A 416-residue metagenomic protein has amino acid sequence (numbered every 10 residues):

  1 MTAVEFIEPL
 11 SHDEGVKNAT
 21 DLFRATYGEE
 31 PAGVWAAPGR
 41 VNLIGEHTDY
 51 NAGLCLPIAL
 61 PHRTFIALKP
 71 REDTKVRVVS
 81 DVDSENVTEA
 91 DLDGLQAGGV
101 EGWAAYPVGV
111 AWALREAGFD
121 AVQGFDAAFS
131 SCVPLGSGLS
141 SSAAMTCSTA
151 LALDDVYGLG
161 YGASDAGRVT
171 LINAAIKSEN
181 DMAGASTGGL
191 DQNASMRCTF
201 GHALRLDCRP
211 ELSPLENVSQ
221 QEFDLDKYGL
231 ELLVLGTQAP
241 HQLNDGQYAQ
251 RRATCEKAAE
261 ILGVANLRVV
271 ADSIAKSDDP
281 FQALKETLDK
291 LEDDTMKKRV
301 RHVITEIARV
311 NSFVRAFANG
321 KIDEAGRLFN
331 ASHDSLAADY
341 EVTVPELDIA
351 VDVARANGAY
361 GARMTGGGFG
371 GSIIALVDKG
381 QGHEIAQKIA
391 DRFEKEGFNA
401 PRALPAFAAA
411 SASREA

Functional and structural regions predicted by a protein language model:
M1-R40, F65-V100, R205-G361, L376-A416: C-terminal nucleotide
T2-W35, R40-H47, N51-L54, E89-L225 (+3 more regions): Gly/Ser-rich oxyanion-binding loop with an adjacent helix/lid that shapes the negatively charged ligand pocket
E46-H47, G53-L56, D245, E415-A416: Short, glycine/acidic-enriched capping/hinge loops at junctions between secondary-structure elements
A52-A59, R251-R252: Short Gly/aromatic-enriched secondary-structure transition segments
L60-H62, P70-E72, F200: Short loop/turn positions at the edges of beta-strands in beta-sheet-rich folds
A127-F129, L235-T237, I373: A structural signal for short, well-ordered beta-strand segments
G370-L376: Short beta-strand->loop micro-motif that forms the acidic, two-metal-ion catalytic signature in nucleotide-processing
